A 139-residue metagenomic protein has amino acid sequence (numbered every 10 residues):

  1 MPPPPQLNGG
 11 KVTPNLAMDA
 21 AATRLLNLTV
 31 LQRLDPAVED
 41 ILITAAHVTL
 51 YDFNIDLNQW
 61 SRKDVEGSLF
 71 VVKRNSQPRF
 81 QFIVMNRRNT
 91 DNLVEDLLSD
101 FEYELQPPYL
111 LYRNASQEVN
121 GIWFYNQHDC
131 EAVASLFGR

Functional and structural regions predicted by a protein language model:
M1-Q117, R139: Boundary segments of small protein-protein interaction reader/adaptor domains
E118-N126: Canonical phosphoinositide-binding patch of PH/PH-like domains
H128-R139: Short amphipathic C-terminal alpha-helix that caps PH/PH-like domains
